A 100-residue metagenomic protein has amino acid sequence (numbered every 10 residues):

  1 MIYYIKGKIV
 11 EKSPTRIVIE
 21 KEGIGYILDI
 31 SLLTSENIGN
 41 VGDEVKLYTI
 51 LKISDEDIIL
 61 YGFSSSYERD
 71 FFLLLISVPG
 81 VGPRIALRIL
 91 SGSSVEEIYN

Functional and structural regions predicted by a protein language model:
Y4-K6, V10-N100: Long, highly charged, low-complexity intrinsically disordered interaction regions that mediate electrostatic DNA/RNA
